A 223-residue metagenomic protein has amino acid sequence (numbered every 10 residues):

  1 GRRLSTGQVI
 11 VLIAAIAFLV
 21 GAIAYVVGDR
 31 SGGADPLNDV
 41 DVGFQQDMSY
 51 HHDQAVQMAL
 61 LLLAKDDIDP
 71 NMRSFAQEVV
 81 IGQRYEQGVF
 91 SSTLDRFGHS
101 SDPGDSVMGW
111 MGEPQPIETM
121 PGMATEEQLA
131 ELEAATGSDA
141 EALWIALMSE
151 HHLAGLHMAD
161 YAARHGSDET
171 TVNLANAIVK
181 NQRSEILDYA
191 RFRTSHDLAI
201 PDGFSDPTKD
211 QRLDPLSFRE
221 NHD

Functional and structural regions predicted by a protein language model:
R2-D223: All-alpha RGS (Regulator of G-protein Signaling) helical domain and cognate RGS-like helical scaffolds
